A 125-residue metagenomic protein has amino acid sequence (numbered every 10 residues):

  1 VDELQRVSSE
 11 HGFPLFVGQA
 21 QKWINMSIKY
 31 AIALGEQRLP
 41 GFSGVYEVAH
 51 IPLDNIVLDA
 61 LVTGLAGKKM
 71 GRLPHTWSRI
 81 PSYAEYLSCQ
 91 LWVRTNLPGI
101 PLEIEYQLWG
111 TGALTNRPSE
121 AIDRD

Functional and structural regions predicted by a protein language model:
V1-P14: Phosphate/adenylate-binding glycine loop and adjacent helical scaffold
G12-A60, G64-D125: C-terminal accessory module of base-excision DNA glycosylases/AP lyases that mediates lesion recognition and DNA
